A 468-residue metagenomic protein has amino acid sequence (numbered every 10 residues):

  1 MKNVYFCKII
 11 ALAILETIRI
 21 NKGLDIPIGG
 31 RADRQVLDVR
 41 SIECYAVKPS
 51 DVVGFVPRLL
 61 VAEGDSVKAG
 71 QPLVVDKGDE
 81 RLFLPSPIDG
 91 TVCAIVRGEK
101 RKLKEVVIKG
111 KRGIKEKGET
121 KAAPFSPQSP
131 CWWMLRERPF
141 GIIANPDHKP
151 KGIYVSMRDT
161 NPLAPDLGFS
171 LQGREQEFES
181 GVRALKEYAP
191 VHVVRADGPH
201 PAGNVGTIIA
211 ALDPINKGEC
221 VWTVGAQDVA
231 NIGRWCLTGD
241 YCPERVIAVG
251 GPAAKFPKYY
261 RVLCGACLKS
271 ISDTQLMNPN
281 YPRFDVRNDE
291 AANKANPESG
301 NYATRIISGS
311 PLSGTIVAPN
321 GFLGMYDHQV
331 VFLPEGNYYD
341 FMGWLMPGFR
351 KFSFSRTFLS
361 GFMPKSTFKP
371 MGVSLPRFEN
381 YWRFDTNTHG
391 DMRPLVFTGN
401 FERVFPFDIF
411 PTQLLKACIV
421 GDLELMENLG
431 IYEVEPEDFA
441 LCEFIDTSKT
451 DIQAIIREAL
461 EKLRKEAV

Functional and structural regions predicted by a protein language model:
K2-N3, N288: Polybasic, lysine-rich low-complexity intrinsically disordered segments
N3-L60, V75: N-terminal, Lys/Arg-enriched amphipathic/low-complexity engagement segments that precede the first folded domain
Y5-I26, C93, G98-K117: Mobile cofactor-carrier "swinging-arm" domains
I42-A46, V56-R58, G64, K68 (+3 more regions): A common structural microfeature
D51-P57, V61, V67-G70, D79-A94: Generic structural motif
L82, V96-V468: Buried, small/hydrophobic-residue-enriched core segments of structured protein domains
